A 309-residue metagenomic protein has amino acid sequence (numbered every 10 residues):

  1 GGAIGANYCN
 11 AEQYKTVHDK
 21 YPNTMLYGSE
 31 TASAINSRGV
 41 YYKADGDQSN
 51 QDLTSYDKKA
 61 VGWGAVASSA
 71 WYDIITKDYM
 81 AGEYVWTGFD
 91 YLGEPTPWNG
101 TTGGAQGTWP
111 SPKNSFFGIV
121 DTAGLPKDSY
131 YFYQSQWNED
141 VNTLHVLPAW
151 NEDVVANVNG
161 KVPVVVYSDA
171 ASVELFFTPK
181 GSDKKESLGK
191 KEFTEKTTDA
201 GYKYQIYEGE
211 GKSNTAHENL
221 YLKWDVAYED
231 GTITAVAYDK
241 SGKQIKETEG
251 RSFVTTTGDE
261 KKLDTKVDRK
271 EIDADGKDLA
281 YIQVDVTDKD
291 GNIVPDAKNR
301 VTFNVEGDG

Functional and structural regions predicted by a protein language model:
G1-Y228, I233-G242: Extended substrate-binding grooves/exosites of carbohydrate-active enzymes
E152-N159, K270-A280: Short, solvent-exposed loop/linker segments at the N-terminal edge of repeated beta-sheet extracellular domains
V166-S168, V236-A237, K277-V294: Beta-strand-rich structural segments
Y228-T232, K277-L279, K298: Extracellular Ig-like/FN3 beta-sandwich strand-entry sites
G242-T256: Edge beta-strands of extracellular beta-sandwich domains
I245, I293-D296: Short acidic/proline- and small/hydrophobic-mixed sequence motifs that coincide with surface turns and coil-to-beta
T257-D275: Low-complexity, acidic Ser/Thr/Pro/Gly-rich terminal tails and inter-domain linkers that flank the onset of structured
V305-G309: Short, solvent-exposed loop/linker segments at beta-strand-coil boundaries, enriched for Pro/Gly and Ser/Thr
